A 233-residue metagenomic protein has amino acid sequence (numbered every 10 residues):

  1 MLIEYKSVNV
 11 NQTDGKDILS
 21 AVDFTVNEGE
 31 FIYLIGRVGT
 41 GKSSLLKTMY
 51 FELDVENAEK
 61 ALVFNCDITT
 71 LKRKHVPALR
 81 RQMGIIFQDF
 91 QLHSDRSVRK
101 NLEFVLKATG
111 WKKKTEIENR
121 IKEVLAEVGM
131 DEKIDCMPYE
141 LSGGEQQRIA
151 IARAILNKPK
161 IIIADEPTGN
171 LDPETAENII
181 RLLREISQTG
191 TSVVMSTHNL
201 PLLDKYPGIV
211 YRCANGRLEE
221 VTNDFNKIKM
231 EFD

Functional and structural regions predicted by a protein language model:
Y50-F51: Helix-to-loop junction immediately C-terminal to a conserved catalytic motif
A58-D67: Conserved ABC transporter NBD signature motif
I68-G84, I186-Q188: ABC ATPase NBD coupling module
C136-Y139, N157, T189: Conserved signature/switch motifs of ABC ATPase nucleotide-binding domains
M137-L141, E145-Q147: Conserved ABC ATPase signature
I162-D165: Catalytic Walker B motif of ABC-type/P-loop ATPase nucleotide-binding domains
P173-T175: Helix N-cap at the start of a conserved alpha-helix in ABC-type nucleotide-binding domains
